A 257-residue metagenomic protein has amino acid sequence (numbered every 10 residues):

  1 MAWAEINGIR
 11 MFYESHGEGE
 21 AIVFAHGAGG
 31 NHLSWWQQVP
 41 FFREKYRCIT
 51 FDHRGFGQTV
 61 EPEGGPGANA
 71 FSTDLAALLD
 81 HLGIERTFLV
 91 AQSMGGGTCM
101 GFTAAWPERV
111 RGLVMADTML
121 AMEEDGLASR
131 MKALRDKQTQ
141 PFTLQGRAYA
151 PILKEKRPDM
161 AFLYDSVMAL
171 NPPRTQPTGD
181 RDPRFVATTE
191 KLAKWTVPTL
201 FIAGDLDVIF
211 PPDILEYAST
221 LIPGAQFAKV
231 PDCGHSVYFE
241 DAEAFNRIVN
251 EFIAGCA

Functional and structural regions predicted by a protein language model:
M1-I22, E44-R47, E85, V186 (+1 more regions): Alpha/beta-hydrolase fold catalytic core
I9-E61: Conserved HGGG/HGGXW glycine-rich cap/lid loop of the alpha/beta-hydrolase fold
P40-R43, I49-M94, R247: Active-site loop/oxyanion-hole signature of alpha/beta-hydrolase fold enzymes
M100-A105, V110-Q140: Flexible "cap/lid" loop of the alpha/beta hydrolase fold
E124-D125, Q140-K194: Conserved alpha/beta-hydrolase catalytic His-Asp/Glu region
W195, F201-A203: Short beta-strand/loop motif that positions the catalytic acidic residue of the alpha/beta-hydrolase fold
L206-F210: Acidic catalytic loop of the alpha/beta-hydrolase fold
A225-A257: Catalytic active-site module of serine/aspartate enzymes centered on a nucleophile-bearing elbow/loop
